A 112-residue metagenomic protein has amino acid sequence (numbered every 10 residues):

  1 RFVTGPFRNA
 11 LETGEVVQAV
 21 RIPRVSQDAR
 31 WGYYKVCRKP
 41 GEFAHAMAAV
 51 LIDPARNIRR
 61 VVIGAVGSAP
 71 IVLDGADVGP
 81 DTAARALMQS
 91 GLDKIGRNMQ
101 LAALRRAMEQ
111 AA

Functional and structural regions predicted by a protein language model:
R1-A112: C-terminal structural segment of proteins
